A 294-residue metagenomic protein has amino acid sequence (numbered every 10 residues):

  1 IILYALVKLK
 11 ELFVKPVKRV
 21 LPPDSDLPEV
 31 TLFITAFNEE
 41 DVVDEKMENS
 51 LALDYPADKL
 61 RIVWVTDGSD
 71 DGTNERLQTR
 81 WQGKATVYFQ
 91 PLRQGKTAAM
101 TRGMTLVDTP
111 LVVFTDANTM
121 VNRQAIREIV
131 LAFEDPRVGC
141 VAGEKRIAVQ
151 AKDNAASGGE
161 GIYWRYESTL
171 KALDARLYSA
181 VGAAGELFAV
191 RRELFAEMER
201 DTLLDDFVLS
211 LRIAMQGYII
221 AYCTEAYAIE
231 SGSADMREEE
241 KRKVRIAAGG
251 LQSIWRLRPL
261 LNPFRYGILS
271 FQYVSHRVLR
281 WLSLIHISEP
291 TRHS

Functional and structural regions predicted by a protein language model:
I1-D24, R292: N-terminal membrane-anchoring/stem segments of glycan-assembly enzymes
A5-V7, Q82, Y88-F89, T97-A99 (+4 more regions): Long helical/loop segments within the catalytic core of UDP-sugar-dependent glycosyltransferases, especially the large
P28-T31, R61, V208: Cell-envelope/extracellular polymer assembly enzymes that use nucleotide-activated donors
V42-E45, D71-T79, Q124: Acidic helix N-cap motif at the loop->helix transition within catalytic regions of sugar-transfer enzymes
E48-K59: Short, acidic, metal-binding catalytic loop of nucleotide-sugar glycosyltransferases
N49, T66-E75, L92, T119: A conserved acidic beta->alpha catalytic loop
F133-Y166, D201-D205, S210-V278: Catalytic donor/gating beta->alpha subdomain of glycosyltransferases that bind UDP-sugars
I285-S294: Single conserved hydrophobic/aromatic residue that forms the stacking wall/gate of nucleotide- or nucleobase-binding
